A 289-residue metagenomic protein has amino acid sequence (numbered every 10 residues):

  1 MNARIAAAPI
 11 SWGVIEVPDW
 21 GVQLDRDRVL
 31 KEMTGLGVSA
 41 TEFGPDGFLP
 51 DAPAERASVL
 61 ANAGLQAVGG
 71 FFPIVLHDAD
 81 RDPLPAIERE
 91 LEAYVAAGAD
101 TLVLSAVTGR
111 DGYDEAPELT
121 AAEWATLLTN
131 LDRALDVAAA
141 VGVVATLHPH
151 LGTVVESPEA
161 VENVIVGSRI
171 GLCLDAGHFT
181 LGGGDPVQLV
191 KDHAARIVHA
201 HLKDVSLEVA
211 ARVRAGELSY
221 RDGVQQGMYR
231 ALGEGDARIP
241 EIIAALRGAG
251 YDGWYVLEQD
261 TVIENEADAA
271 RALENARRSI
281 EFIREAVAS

Functional and structural regions predicted by a protein language model:
M1-N2, L30-G35, L49-G69, P85-D100 (+4 more regions): Acidic (Asp/Glu)-rich catalytic clusters
M1-P18, Q66-I74, G109-E115, E217-D222: N-terminal small/glycine-rich loop or linker at the start of catalytic domains across soluble metabolic enzymes
A7, A40-T41, T129-D236, V287: Acidic/histidine-rich catalytic cores of soluble enzymes
A7, M33, T41, L60 (+7 more regions): Conserved, mostly hydrophobic/aromatic
I10-W12, G44-D46, F72-H77, V107-G109 (+5 more regions): Active-site beta-loop-alpha junctions enriched in small/polar residues
S11-D25, I74-L84, A116-W124, A231-E234: Active-site mouth loops of central-metabolism enzymes
N62, D78-C173, L181, A270: Active-site acidic/histidine proton-transfer and metal-coordination neighborhood in alpha/beta enzyme cores
A267-S289: C-terminal helical cap(s) of enzyme catalytic domains, especially alpha/beta-barrels
